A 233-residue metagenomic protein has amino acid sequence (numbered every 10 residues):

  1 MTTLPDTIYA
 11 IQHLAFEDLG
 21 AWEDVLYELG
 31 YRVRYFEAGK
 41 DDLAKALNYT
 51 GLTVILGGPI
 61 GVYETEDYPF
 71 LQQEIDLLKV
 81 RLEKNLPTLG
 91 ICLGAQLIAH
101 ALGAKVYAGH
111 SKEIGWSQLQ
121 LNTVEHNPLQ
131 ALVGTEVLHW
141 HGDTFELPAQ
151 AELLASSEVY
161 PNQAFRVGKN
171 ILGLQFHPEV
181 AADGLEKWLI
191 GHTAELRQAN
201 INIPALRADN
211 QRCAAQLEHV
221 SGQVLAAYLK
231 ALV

Functional and structural regions predicted by a protein language model:
T3-Y9: Extreme N-terminal starter segment of soluble prokaryotic enzymes
I11-H13, A38, L93, F176: Cofactor-binding loop segments of dinucleotide-utilizing enzymes, especially the Rossmann-like FAD- and NAD(P)+-binding
E17-A21: Short N-terminal binding/cap micro-motifs at the start of the first secondary-structure element
D24-L89: Flexible gly/pro-rich beta->alpha loop and the following alpha-helix that scaffold active-site loops
L26, C92, Y228: Residue-level signal for inorganic ion chemistry
R81-K105: Catalytic nucleophile loop
L102-D183: Pocket-forming structural segment of enzyme catalytic cores
V180-V233: Acyltransferase
